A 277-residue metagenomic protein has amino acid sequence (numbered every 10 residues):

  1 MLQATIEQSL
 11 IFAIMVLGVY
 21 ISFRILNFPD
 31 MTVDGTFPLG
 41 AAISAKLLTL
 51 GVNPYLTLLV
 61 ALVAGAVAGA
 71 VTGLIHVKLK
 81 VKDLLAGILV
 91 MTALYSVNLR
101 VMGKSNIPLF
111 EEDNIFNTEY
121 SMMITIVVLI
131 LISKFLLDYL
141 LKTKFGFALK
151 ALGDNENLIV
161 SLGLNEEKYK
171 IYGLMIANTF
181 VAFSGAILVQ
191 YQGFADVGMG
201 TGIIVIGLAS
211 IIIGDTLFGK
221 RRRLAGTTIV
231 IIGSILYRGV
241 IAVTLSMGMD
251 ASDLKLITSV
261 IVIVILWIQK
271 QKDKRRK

Functional and structural regions predicted by a protein language model:
M1-N53, I75-H76, I212-G219, V260: Single transmembrane alpha-helix segments in multi-pass membrane proteins
Q8, L84, M122-M123, V127 (+3 more regions): Loop-to-transmembrane alpha-helix initiation sites
V19, V52-T92, L131, G233 (+1 more regions): Alpha-helical transmembrane segments within multi-pass membrane transporters and channels
R24-P29, A70-L109, G193-V197, A209-T228 (+1 more regions): Short loop segments and helix-boundary regions at transmembrane helix junctions of multi-pass inner-membrane proteins
D83, G87-K142, I171-Y172, D196-V197 (+1 more regions): Transmembrane helix-bundle core of multi-pass membrane transporters and related energy-transducing complexes
S121-M199, I204, A209: Helix-loop-helix "hairpin" substructures at the membrane interface of multi-pass membrane proteins
D154-S161, N165-K168, R221, V240-K277: Cytosolic-side transmembrane-helix boundaries in multi-pass membrane proteins
V181, Q192-L256: Transmembrane alpha-helical segments in multi-pass inner-membrane proteins
